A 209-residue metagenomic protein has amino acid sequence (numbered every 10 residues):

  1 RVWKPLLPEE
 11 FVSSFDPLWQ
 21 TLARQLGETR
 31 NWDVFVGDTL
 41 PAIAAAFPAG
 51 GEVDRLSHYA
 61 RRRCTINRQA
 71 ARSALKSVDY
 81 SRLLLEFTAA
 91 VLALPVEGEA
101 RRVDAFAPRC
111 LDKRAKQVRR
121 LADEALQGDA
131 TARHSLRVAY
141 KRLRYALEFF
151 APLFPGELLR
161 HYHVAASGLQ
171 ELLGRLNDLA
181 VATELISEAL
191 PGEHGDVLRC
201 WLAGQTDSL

Functional and structural regions predicted by a protein language model:
R1-L209: Function-determining surface determinants
